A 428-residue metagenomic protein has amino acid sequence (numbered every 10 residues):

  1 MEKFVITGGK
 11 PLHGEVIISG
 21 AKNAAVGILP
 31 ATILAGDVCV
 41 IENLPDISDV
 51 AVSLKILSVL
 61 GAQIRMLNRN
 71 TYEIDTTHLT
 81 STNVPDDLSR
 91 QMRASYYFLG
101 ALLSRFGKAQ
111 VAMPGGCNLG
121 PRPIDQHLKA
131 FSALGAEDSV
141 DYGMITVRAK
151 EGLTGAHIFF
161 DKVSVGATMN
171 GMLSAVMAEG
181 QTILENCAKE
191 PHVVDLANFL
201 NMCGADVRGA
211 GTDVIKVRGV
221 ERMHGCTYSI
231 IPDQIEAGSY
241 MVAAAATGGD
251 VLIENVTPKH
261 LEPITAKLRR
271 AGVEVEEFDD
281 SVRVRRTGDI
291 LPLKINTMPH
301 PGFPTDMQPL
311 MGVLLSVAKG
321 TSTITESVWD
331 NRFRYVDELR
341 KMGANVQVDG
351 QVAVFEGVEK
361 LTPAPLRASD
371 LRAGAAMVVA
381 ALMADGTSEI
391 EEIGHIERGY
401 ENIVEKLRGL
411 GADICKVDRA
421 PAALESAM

Functional and structural regions predicted by a protein language model:
M1-M428: Short, structured segments at the rim of ligand-binding sites
